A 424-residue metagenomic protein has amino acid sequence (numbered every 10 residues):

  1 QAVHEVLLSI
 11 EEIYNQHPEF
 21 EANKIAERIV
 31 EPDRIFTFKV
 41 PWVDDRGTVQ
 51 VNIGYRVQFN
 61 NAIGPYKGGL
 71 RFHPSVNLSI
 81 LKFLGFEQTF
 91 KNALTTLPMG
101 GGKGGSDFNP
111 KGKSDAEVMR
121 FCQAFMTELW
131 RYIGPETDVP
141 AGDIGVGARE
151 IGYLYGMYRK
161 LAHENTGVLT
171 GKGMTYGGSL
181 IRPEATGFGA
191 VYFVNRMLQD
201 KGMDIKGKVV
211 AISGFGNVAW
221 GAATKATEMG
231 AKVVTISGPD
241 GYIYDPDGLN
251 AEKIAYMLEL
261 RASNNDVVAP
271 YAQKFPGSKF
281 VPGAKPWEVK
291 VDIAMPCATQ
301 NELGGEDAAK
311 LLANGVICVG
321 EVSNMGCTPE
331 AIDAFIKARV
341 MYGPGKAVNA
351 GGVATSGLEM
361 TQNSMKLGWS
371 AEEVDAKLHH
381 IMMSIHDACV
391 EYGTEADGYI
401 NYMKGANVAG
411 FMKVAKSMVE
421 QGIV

Functional and structural regions predicted by a protein language model:
Q1, M197, K310-V424: Adenosine-phosphate binding glycine-rich loop
A2-T37: Short, Gly/Pro- and small/polar-rich lid/capping loops
P18-A26, T96, I133-G142, N165-G167 (+3 more regions): Flexible, glycine/charged-enriched surface loops at secondary-structure junctions
N23-P110: Glycine-rich, N-terminal phosphate-binding loop and its surrounding beta-alpha-beta segment
H73, N92-K206: Glycine/serine-rich phosphate-binding loop and adjoining beta1-alpha1 elements at the start of nucleotide-handling
T170-G173, G178-K290: Glycine-rich phosphate/diphosphate-binding loop of Rossmann-like nucleotide-binding domains
G241-Y342, A347: Rossmann-like adenosine-cofactor binding region
